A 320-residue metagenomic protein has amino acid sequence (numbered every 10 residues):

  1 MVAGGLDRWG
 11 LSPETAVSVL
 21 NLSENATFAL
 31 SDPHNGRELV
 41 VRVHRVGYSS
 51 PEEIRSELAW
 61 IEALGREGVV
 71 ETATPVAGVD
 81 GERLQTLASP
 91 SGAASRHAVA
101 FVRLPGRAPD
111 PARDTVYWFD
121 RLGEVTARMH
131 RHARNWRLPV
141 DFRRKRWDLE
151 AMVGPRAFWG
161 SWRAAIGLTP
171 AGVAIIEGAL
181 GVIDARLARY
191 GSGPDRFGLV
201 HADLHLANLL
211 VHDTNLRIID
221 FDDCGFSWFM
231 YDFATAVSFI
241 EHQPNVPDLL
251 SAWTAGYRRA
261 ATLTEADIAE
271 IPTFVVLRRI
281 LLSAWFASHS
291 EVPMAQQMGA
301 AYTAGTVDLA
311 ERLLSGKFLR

Functional and structural regions predicted by a protein language model:
M1-A16: Juxta-kinase regulatory segment immediately upstream of eukaryotic protein kinase catalytic domains
L20-V41, P75, D184-M230: Active-site acidic catalytic loop and adjacent metal/ATP-binding pocket of ATP-dependent phosphoryl transfer enzymes
D32-L138: ATP-binding pocket architecture of kinase catalytic cores
V46, G106, L216, C224-F226 (+1 more regions): Activation segment
V79, P109-A174, D195-F197: A cross-family kinase active-site recognition segment
Y117, L263-V275: All-alpha amphipathic helical-bundle segments outside canonical DNA-binding/catalytic cores that form hydrophobic
S161-W162, L282-R320: ATP/Mg2+ or Mg2+-diphosphate-binding catalytic cores that bind nucleotide phosphates or diphosphates via glycine-rich
F229-T262, L277-M294: Active-site activation/catalytic loop segments of kinase-like enzymes and analogous catalytic loops in related
